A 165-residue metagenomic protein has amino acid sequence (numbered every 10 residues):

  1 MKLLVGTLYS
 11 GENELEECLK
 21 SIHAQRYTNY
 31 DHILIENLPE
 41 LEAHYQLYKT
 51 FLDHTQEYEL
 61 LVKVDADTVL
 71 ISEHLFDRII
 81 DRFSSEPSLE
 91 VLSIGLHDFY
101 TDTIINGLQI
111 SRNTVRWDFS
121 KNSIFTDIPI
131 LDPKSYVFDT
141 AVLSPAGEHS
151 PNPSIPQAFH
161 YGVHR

Functional and structural regions predicted by a protein language model:
M1-S21, L34: N-proximal low-complexity "stem/linker" segments adjacent to membrane-targeting elements
L19-K20, S72-S84: Short alpha-helix within the catalytic core of nucleotide-sugar-dependent glycosyltransferases
K20-N29: Short, acidic, metal-binding catalytic loop of nucleotide-sugar glycosyltransferases
L38-Y45: A short, glycine-/small-residue-rich helix N-cap motif at loop->alpha-helix starts within glycosyltransferase
Y45-L60: Active-site nucleotide-sugar/metal-binding loop of Leloir-type enzymes
Y58-V69: Short beta-strand-to-loop acidic/aromatic patch adjacent to the donor-nucleotide binding site
V91-G107: Short beta-strand-to-loop element that shapes/binds the nucleotide-sugar donor at the catalytic cleft/hinge
D102-R165: Catalytic-site signature of metal-activated, phosphate-bearing donor transferases, centered on the GT-A/GT-A-like
